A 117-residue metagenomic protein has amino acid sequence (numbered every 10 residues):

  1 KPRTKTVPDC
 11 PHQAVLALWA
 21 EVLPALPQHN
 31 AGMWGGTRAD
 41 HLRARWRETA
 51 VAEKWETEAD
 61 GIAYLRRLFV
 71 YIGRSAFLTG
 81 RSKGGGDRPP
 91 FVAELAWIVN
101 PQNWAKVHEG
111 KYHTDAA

Functional and structural regions predicted by a protein language model:
K1-A117: Append "and, occasionally, other polyanion-binding protein interfaces
